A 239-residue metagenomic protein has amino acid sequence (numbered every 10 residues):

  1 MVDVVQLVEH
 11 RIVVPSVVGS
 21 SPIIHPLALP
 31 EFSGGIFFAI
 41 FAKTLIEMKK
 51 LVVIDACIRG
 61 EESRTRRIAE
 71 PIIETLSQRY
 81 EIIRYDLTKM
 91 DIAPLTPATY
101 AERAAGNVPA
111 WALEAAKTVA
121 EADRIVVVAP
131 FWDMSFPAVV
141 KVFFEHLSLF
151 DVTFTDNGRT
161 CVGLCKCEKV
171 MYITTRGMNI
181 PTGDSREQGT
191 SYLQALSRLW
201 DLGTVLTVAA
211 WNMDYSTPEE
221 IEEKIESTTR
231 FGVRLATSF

Functional and structural regions predicted by a protein language model:
M1-Q6, G19: Short, positively charged low-complexity motifs
Q6, P26-I40, T44: Positively charged N-terminal leader segments that act as targeting/secretion signals
S16, S20-S21, S33: Serine residues within intrinsically disordered or low-complexity segments
I40-V152, T229-F239: N-terminal beta1-alpha1-beta2 submodule of the flavodoxin-like/Rossmannoid cofactor-binding fold
K50, E81, E168-V170, T204: Residues at the starts of beta-strands that form the adenosine-phosphate
Y85, I173, V208: Hydrophobic residues at beta-strand termini and immediately following loops that shape nucleotide-binding pockets
D156-L199: Short, glycine-/small-residue-rich phosphate/pyrophosphate-handling segment
T182-F239: Glycine-rich phosphate/pyrophosphate-binding loop and the adjoining helix
